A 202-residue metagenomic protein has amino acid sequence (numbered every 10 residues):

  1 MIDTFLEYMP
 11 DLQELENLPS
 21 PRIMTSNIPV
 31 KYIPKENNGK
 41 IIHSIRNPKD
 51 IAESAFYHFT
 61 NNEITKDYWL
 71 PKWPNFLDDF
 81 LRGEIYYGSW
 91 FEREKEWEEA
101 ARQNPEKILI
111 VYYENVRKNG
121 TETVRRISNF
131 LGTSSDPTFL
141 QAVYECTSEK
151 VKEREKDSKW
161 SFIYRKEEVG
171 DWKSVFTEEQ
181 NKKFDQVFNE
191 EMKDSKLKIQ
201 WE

Functional and structural regions predicted by a protein language model:
M1-V111, D157-G170, S174-E202: PAPS-dependent sulfotransferase catalytic domain
S26, E114, C146: Structured beta-strand/turn binding interfaces of compact recognition modules in eukaryotic regulators
I33-K35, N119-T123, K150-E153: Short, solvent-exposed polar/charged micro-motifs at secondary-structure junctions
D50, S89, E122-R126, T138 (+2 more regions): Acidic, Ser/Thr-rich intrinsically disordered and amphipathic helical segments
Y57, N61, N129-D136, E149 (+1 more regions): Short, well-ordered loop/turn and helix-capping segments at boundaries between secondary-structure elements and domains
I110-S135: PAPS/PAP-binding and catalytic site of the sulfotransferase fold
Q141-C146, Q200-E202: Short amphipathic alpha-helical segments embedded in low-complexity Lys/Glu-rich regions
E145-F162: Short acidic/His-enriched helical or mixed secondary-structure segments at domain edges of catalytic enzymes and some
